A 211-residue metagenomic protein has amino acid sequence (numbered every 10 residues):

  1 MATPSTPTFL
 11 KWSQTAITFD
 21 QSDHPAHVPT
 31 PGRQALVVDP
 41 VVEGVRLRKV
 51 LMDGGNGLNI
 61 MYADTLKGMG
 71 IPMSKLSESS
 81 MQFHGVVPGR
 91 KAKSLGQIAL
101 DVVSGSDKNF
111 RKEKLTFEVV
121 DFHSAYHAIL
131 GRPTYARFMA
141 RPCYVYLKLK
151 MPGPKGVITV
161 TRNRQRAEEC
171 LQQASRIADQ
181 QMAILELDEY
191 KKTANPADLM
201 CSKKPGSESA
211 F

Functional and structural regions predicted by a protein language model:
M1-F211: Short linear "hotspot" motifs
